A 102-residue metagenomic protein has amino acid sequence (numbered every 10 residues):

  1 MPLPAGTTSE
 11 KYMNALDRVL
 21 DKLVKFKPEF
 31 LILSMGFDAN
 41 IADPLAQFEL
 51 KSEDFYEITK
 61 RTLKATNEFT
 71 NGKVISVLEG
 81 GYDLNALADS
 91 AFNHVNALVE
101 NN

Functional and structural regions predicted by a protein language model:
M1-N102: A general "terminal functional-core" signal
